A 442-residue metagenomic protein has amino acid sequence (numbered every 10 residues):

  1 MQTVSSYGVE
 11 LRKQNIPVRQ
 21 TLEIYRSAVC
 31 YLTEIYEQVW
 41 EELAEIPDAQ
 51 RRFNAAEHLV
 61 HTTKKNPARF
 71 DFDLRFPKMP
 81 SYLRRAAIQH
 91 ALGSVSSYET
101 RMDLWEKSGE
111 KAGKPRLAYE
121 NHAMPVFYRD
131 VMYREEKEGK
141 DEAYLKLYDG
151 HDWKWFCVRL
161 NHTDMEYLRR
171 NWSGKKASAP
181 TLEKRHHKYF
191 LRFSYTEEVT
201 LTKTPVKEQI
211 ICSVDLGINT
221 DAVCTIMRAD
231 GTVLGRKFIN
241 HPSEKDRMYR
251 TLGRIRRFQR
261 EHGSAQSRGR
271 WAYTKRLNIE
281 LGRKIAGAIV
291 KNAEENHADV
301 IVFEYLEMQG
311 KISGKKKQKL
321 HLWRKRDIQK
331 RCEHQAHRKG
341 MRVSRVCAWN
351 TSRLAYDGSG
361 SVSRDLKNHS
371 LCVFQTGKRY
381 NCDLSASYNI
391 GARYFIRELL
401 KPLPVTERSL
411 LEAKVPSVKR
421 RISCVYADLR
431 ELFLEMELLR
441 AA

Functional and structural regions predicted by a protein language model:
M1-A442: Nucleic-acid substrate recognition interfaces
